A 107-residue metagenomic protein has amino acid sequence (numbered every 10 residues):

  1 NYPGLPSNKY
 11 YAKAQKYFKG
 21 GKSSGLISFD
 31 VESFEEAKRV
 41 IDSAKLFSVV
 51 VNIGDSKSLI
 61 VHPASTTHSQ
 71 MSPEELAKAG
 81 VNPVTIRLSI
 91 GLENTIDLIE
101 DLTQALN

Functional and structural regions predicted by a protein language model:
N1-K45, V51, M71-A77: Conserved small-domain helix->loop->beta segment predominantly found in fold-type I
S23-G25, G54-S56, N82-V84: A generic structural signal for well-ordered coil/turn residues at beta-strand boundaries that shape enzyme active-site
F34-E35, S58-N107: PLP-dependent enzyme catalytic core of the Aspartate aminotransferase-like
K45-A64: Surface-exposed, low-hydrophobicity interaction/linker segments
